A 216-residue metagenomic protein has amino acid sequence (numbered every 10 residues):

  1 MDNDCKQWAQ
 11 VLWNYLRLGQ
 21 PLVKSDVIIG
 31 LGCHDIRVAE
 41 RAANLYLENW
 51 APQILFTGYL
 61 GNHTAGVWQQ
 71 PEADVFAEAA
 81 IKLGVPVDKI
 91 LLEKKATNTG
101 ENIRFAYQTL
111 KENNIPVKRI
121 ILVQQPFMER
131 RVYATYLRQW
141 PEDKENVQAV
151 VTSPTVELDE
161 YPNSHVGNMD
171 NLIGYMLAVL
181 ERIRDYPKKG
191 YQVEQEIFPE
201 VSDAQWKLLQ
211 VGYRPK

Functional and structural regions predicted by a protein language model:
M1-N171: A structural signal for short, hydrophobic/glycine-enriched beta-strand patches
E160-K216: A structured, mid-to-C-terminal "fold-capping" secondary-structure block
